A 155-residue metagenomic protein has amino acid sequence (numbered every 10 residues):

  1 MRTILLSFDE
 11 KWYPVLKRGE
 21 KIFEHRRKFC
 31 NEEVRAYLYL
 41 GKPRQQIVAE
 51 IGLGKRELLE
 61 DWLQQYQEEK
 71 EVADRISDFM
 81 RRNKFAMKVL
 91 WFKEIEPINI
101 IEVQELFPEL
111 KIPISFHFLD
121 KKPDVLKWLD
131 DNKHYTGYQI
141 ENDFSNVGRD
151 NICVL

Functional and structural regions predicted by a protein language model:
M1-F29, Q45-V48, R56-L155: Contiguous surface segments at macromolecular interaction interfaces
K28-L38: Short coil-to-beta transition motif at edge beta-strands of beta-rich domains
L40-K42: Short acidic, glycine-rich loop/turn motifs
I51: Binuclear metal-dependent hydrolase catalytic cores
